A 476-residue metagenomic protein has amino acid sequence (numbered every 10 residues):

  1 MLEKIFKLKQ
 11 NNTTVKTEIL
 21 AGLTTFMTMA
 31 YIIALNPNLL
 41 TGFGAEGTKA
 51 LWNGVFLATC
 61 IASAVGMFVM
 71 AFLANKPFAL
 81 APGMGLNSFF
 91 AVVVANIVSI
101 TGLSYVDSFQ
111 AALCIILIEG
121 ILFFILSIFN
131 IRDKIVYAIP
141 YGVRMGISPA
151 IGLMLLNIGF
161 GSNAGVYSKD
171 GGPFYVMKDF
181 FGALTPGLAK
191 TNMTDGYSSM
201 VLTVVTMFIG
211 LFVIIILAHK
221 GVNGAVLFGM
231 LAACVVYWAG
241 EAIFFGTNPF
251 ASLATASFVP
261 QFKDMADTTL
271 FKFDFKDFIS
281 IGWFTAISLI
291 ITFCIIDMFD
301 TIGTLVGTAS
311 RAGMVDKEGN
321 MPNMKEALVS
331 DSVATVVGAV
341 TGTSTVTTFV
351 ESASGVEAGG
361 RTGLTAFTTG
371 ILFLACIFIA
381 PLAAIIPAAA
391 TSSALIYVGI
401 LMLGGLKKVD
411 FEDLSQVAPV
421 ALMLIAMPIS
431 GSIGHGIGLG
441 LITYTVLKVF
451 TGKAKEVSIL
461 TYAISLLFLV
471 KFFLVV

Functional and structural regions predicted by a protein language model:
M1-G54, N192-D195, M230-K325, F468-V470: Helix-loop-helix hairpins and the membrane-proximal interhelical loops of multi-pass alpha-helical transport proteins
L2-N36, A62-S63, G83-V92, N96-I151 (+1 more regions): Helix-loop-helix junctions within the multi-pass membrane cores of secondary transporters/permeases
I19, L39, I135, G224 (+3 more regions): Residue-level signature of catalytic and energy-coupling elements of molecular machines, predominantly ATP/GTP-dependent
L23-A30, V65-F68, F72, L156 (+4 more regions): Hydrophobic/aromatic residues within the transmembrane alpha-helices of Major Facilitator Superfamily
P37, T41, A45, A71 (+12 more regions): Transmembrane helix-loop junctions in multipass membrane proteins, especially transporters and channels
T41-N53, A95-Q110, F284-A286, P387 (+1 more regions): Helix-coil boundary and interhelical linker segments in multi-pass alpha-helical membrane proteins
A62-M84: Juxtamembrane transmembrane-helix boundary signature
V98, S104-A232, F367-V476: Membrane-embedded alpha-helical modules
